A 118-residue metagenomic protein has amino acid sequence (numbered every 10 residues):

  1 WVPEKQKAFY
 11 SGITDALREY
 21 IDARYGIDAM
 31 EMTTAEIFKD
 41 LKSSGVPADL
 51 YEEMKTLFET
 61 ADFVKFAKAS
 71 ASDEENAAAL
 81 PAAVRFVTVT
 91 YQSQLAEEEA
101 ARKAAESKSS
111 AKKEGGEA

Functional and structural regions predicted by a protein language model:
W1-A118: Membrane-proximal, non-transmembrane interaction modules that couple membrane proteins to downstream assemblies
